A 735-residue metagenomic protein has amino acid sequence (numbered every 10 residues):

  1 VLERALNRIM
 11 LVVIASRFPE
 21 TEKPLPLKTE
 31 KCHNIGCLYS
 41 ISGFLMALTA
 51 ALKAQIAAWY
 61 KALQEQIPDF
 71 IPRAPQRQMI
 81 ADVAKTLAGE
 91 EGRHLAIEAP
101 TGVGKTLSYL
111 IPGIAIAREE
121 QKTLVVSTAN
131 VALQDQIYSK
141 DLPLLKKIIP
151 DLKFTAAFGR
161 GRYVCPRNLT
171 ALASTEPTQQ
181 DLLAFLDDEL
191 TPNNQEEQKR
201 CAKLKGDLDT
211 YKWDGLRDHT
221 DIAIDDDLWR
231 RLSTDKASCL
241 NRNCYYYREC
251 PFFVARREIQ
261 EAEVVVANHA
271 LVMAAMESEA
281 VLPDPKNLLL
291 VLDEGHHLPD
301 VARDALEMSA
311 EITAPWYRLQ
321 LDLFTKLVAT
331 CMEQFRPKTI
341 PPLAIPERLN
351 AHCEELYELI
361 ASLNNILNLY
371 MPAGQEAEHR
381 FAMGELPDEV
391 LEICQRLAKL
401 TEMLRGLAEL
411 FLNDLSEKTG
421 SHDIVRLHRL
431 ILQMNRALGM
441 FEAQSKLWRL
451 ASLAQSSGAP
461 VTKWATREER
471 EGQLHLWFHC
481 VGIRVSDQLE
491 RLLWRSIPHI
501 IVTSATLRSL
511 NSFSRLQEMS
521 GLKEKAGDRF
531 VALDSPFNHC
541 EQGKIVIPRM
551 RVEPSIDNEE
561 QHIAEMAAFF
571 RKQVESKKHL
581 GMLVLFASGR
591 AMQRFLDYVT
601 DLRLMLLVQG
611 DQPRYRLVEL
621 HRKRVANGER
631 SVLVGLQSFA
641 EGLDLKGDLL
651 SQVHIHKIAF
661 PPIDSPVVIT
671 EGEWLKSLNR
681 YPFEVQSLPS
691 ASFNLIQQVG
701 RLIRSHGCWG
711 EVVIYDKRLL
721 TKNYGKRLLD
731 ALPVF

Functional and structural regions predicted by a protein language model:
A47-Q64, I71, E120-T123, T128-E263 (+3 more regions): A substrate-engagement module of RecA-like helicase motors
L48-I97: Conserved pre-motif I regulatory segment
Y109, A115, D135, K140-P143 (+4 more regions): Signature of the SF2 helicase/ATPase Hel1-core->accessory helical subdomain module
T123-N130, I501-A505, L580-A587, I714-Y715: Conserved RecA-like ASCE P-loop NTPase motor core of nucleic-acid helicases/translocases
R230-E263, M273-L282, F411-G543, P548-R551 (+3 more regions): A contiguous, basic/glycine-rich beta-loop/short-helix subdomain that forms a polymer-engagement track
P548-E560, D611-L720: Conserved RecA-like P-loop NTPase helicase motor core
R551-A587: Conserved interdomain hinge at the start of the Helicase C-terminal
A587-G610: Conserved helicase motor "Helicase C" RecA-like lobe of SF1/SF2 P-loop NTPases
